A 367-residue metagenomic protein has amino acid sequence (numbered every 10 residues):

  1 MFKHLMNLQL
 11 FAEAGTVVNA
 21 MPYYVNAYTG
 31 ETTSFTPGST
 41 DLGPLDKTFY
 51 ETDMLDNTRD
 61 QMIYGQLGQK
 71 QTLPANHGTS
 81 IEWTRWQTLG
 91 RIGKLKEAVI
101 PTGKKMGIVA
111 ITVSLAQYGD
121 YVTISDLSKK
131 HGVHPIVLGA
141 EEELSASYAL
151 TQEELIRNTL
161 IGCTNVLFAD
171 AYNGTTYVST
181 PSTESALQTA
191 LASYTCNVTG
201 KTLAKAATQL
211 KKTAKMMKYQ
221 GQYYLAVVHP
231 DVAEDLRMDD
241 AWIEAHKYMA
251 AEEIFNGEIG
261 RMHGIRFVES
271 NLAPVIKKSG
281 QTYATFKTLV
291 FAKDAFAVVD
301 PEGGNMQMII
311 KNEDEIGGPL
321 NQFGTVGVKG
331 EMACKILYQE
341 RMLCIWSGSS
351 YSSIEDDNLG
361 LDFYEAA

Functional and structural regions predicted by a protein language model:
F2-E13: N-terminal leader/targeting segments
A12-L67, S179-K211, A233-A367: Sequence/fold signature of self-assembling virion shell proteins
N57-D120: Assembly/oligomerization interface modules of large self-assembling protein complexes
L73, T213-K218: Surface-exposed acidic, glycine-flexible loop patches that form ligand/cofactor-binding and adhesion interfaces
W83, I108-T175, M216-P230, F267 (+1 more regions): Long, contiguous amphipathic alpha-helices that act as assembly "spine/axial" helices in icosahedral shell and virion
L89-G90, K129, V232-E234: Solvent-exposed loop/turn segments at secondary-structure junctions within structured extracellular/periplasmic domains
G93, T102, H229, M249 (+1 more regions): Extended interaction regions within the primary functional domain
